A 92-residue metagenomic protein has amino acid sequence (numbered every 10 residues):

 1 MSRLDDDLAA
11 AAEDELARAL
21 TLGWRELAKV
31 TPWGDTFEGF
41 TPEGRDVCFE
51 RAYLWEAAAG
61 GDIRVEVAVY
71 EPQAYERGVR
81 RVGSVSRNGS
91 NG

Functional and structural regions predicted by a protein language model:
M1-G92: Flexible, low-complexity segments enriched in proline/glycine/serine and punctuated by aromatic residues
